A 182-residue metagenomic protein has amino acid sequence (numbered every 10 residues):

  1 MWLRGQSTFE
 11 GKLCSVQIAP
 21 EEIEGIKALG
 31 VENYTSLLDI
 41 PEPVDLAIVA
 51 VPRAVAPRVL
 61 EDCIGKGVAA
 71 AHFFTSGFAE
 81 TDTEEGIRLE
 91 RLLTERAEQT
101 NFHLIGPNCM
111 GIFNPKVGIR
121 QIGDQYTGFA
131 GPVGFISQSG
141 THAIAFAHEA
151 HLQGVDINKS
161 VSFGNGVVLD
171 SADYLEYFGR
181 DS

Functional and structural regions predicted by a protein language model:
M1-S182: Catalytic-core regions of core metabolic enzymes, especially those transforming organic acids/acyl-group intermediates
